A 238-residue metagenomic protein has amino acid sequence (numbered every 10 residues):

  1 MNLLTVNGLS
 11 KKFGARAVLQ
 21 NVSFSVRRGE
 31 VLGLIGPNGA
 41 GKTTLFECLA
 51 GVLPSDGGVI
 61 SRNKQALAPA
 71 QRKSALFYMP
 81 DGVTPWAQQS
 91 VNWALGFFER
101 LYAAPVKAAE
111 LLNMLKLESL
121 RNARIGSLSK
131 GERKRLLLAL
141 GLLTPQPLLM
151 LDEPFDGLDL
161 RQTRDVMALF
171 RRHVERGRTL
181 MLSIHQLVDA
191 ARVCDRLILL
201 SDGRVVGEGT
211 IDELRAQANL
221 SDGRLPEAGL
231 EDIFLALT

Functional and structural regions predicted by a protein language model:
A50: Helix-to-loop junction immediately C-terminal to a conserved catalytic motif
G57-R72: Conserved ABC transporter NBD signature motif
G96, R100, V106-R121: Conserved ABC ATPase "signature" region
L149-E153: Catalytic Walker B motif of ABC-type/P-loop ATPase nucleotide-binding domains
A190-R192: A short, surface-exposed alpha-helical micro-motif characterized by mixed small hydrophobic and charged/polar residues
